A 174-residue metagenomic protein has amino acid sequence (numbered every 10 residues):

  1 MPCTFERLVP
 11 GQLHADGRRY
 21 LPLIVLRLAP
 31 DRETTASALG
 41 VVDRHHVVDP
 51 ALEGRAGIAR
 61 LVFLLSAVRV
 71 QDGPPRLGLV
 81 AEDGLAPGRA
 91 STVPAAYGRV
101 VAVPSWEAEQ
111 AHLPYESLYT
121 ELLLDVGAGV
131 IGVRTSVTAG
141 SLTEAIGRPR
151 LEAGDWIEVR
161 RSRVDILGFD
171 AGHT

Functional and structural regions predicted by a protein language model:
M1-R18, G78-T120, E158-V159: Structural detector for short beta-strands of small beta-barrel domains
R7, L28-P30, D43, F63 (+7 more regions): Surface-exposed beta-strand edges and flanking loops
H14, A67-R69, W106, A139: A generic structural micro-environment signature that highlights single residues at secondary-structure boundaries
H14, H45-H46, H112, H173: Histidine (H) residue identity feature
P22-V80: Acidic (E/D-rich), amphipathic helical modules within compact regulatory domains
L23-V25, I58-V62, Y97-R99, L118-L123 (+1 more regions): Ordered hydrophobic segments in well-structured contexts
A29-A51, S117-R160, D165: Beta-strand/loop nucleic-acid-binding surfaces
R60-A95, D155-T174: OB-fold/S1-family single-stranded nucleic acid-binding modules
